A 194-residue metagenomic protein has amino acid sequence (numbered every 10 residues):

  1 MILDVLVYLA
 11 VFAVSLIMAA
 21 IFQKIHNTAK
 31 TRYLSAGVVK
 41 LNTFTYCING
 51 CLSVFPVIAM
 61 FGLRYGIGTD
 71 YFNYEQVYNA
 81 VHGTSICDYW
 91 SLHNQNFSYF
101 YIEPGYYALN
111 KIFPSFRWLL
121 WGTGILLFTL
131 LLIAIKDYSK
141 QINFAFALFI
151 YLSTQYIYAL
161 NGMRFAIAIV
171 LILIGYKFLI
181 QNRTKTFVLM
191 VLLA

Functional and structural regions predicted by a protein language model:
M1-V57: Start-transfer (signal-anchor) and selected internal transmembrane alpha helices of multi-pass inner/ER membrane
G62-E75: Helix-to-loop transition at the C-terminal end of transmembrane segments
F72-G83, D88-S115: Short hydrophobic/aromatic helix or loop-helix immediately within or flanking a transmembrane segment in polytopic
G122-K140: Transmembrane-helix motifs of polytopic, lipid-linked glycan transferases
I135-S153: Transmembrane-helix signature of polytopic, membrane-embedded enzymes that assemble or transfer cell-envelope glycans
Q155, K185-A194: Membrane-interface alpha helices of multi-pass inner-membrane proteins
L160-A166: Short acidic/glycine- and proline-prone juxtamembrane loop motifs at membrane-interface regions of multi-pass membrane
I172-K185: Membrane-interface transmembrane helices that cradle and orient dolichyl/undecaprenyl
